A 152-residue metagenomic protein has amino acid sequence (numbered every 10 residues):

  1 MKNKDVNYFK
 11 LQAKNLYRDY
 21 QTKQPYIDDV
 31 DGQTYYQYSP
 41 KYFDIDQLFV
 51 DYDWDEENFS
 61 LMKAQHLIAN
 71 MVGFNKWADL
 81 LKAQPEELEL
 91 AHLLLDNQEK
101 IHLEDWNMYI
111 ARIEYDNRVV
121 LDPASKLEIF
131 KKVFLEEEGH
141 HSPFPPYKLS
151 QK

Functional and structural regions predicted by a protein language model:
M1-K152: Long, non-globular segments of proteins
